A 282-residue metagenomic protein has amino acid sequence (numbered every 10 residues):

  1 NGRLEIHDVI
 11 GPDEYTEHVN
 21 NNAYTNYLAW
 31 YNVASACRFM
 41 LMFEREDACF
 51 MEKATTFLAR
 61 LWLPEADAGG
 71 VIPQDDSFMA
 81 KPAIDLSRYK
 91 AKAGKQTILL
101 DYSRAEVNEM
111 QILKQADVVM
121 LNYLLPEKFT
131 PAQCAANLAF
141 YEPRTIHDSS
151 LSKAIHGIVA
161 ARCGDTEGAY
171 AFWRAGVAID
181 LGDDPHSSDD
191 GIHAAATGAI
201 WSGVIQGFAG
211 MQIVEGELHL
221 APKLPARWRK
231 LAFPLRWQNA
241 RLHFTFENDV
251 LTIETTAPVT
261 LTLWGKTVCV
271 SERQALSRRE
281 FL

Functional and structural regions predicted by a protein language model:
N1-A59: The feature captures the catalytic groove of carbohydrate-active enzymes
R3, V118, E217: A residue-level signal for beta-strand positions that form part of recognition/binding surfaces within mature
D8, Y123, T255: Pocket-edge structural micro-motifs
T16-Y27, H147, S188-A195: Alpha-helix capping and helix-loop boundary segments enriched in small/acidic/polar residues
Y27-A34, V119, A154, G198 (+1 more regions): A structural signal for well-ordered alpha-helical segments within the folded catalytic domains of diverse enzymes
A34, R38-L41, R45, C49-D189 (+1 more regions): Active-site core of glycosidic bond-cleaving carbohydrate-active enzymes
T130-A135, E142, I155-L282: Non-catalytic C-terminal accessory modules of carbohydrate-active enzymes
